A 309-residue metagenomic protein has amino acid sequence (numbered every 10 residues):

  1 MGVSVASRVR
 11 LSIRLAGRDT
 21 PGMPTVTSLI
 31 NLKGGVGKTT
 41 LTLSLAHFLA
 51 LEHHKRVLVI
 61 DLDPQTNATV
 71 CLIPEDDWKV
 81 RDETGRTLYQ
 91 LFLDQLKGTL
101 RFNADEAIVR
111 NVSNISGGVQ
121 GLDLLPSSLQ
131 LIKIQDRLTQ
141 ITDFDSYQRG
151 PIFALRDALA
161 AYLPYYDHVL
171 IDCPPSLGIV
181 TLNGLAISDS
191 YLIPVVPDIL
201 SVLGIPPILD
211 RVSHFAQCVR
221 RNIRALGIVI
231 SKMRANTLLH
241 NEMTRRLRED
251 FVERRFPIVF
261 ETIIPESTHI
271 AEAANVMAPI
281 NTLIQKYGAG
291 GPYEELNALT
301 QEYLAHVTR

Functional and structural regions predicted by a protein language model:
G2-R309: P-loop NTP-binding core
